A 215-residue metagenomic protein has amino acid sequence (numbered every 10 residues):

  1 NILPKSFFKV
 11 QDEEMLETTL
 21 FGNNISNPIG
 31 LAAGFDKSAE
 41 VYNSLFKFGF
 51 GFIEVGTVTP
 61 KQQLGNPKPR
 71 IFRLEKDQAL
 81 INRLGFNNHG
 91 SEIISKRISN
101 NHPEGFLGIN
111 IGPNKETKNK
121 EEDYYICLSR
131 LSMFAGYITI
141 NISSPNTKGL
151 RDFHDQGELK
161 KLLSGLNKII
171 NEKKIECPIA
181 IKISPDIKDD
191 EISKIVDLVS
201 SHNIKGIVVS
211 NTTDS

Functional and structural regions predicted by a protein language model:
N1-S215: Flavin-dependent oxidoreductase catalytic cores
